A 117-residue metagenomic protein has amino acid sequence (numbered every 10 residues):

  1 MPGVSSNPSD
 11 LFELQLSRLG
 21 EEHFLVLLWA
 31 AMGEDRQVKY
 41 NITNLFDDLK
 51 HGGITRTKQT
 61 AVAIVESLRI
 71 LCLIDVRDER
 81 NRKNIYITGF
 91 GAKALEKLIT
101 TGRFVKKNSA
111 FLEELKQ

Functional and structural regions predicted by a protein language model:
M1-P2, K116-Q117: Short intrinsically disordered terminal tails
P2-Q37: Short alpha-helical segments that sit at the start of domains
E21-F24, V62, T88-G89: Non-catalytic, well-ordered alpha-helical scaffold segments
R36-L49: Short acidic, hydrophobic short linear motifs in intrinsically disordered regions
I54-L71: Short amphipathic alpha-helical interaction segments
R69-E79: A short, conserved structural fragment
N81-T88: Minor-groove-contacting beta-hairpin "wing" of winged helix-turn-helix DNA-binding domains
F90-K116: Short, amphipathic alpha-helical interaction segments positioned at domain boundaries
